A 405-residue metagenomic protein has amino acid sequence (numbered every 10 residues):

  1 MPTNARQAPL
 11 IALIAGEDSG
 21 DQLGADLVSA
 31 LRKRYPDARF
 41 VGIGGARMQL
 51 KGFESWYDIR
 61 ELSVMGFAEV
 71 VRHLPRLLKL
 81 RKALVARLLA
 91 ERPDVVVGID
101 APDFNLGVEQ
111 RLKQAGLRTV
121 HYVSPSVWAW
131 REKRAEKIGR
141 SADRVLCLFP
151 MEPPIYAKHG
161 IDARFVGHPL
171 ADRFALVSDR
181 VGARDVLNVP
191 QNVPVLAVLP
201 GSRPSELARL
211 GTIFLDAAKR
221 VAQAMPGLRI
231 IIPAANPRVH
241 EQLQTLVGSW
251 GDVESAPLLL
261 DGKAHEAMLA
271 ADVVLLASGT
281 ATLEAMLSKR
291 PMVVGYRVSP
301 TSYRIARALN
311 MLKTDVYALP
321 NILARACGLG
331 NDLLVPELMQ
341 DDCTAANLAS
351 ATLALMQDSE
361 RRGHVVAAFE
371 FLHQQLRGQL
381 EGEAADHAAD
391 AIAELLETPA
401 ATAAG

Functional and structural regions predicted by a protein language model:
M1-G405: Nucleotide-activated sugar donor-binding and catalytic core shared by glycosyltransferases and related lipid-linked
